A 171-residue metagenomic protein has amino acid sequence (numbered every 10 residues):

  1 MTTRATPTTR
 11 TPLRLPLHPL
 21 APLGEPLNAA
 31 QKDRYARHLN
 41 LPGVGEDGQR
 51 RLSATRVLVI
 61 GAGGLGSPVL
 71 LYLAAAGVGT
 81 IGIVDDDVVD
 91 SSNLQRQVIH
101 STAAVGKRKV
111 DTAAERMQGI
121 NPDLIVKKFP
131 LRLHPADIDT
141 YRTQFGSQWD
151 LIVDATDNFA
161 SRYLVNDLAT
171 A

Functional and structural regions predicted by a protein language model:
M1-A171: Adenine nucleotide-associated cytosolic modules
